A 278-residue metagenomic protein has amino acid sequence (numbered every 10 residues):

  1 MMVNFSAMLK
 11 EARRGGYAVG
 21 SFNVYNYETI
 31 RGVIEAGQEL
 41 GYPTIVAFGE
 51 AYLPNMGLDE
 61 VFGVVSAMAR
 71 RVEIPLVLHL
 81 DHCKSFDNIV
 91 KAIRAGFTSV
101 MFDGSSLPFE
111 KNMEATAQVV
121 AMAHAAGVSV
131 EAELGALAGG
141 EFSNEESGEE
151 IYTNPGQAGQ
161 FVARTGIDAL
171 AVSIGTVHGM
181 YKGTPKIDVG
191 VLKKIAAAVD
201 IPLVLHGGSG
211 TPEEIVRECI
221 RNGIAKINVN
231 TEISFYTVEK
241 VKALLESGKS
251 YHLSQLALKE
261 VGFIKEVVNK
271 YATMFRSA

Functional and structural regions predicted by a protein language model:
V3-R14, N26-A51, L58-P75, H82-A198 (+4 more regions): Alpha/beta enzyme core
G15, M101, S250-S254: A short, mixed-charge helix-start or loop-turn motif at secondary-structure junctions
Y17-Y25, G49-L53, Q255, K259: A short N-terminal beta->alpha junction/helix N-cap motif
V19-N23, L78-H79, M101, L203-H206 (+1 more regions): Short catalytic-loop micro-motif centered on adjacent basic/acidic residues
V177, H206-S209: Glycine-rich beta-strand-to-loop/alpha-helix junction loops that act as flexible
K186, A198-I201, L256-A257, V261: Active-site-adjacent C-terminal substructures of enzyme catalytic domains
K242-A278: Extended, intrinsically disordered, low-complexity segments
